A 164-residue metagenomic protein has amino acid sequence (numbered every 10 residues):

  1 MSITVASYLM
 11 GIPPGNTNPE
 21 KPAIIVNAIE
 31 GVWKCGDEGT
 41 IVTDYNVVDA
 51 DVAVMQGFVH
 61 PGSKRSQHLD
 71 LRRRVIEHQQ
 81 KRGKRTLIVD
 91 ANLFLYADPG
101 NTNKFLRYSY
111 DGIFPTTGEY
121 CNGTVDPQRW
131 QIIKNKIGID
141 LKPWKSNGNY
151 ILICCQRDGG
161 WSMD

Functional and structural regions predicted by a protein language model:
M1, W130-I151: Nucleotide-sugar donor-binding and catalytic loop/hinge architecture of NDP-sugar-dependent glycosyltransferases
M1-K64, G159-G160: N-terminal pre-catalytic "stem/leader" segment of glycosyltransferase-like enzymes
S7, T40-T43, A53-M55, E77 (+2 more regions): A structural signal for short, well-ordered beta-strand segments and their strand-loop junctions that often border
C35, C121, C154-C155: Generic recognition of cysteine residues
I41-D44, P115, P143: Short, solvent-exposed coil/turn linker segments
N46-D49, D98-P99, S146: Short loop/helix-cap segments at secondary-structure boundaries that form the rim of catalytic
G62-I139: Active-site-proximal region of nucleotide-activated glycan assembly enzymes, centered on histidine/acidic-rich loops
K145-D164: Conserved catalytic-core segment of nucleotide-activated headgroup transferases in glycan assembly
